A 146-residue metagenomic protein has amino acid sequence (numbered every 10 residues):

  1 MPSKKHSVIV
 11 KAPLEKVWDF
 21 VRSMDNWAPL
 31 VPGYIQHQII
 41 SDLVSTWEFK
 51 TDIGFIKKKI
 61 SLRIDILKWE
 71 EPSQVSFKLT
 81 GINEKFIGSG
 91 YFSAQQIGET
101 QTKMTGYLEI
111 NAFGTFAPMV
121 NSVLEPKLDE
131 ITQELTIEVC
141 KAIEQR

Functional and structural regions predicted by a protein language model:
M1-T46: Hydrophobic ligand-binding cavity/cleft-lining segments
P2-S7, V44, S61, Q74 (+2 more regions): Intrinsic-disorder/low-complexity, polar/charged segments enriched in Ser/Thr/Lys/Arg/Asp/Glu/Gln
S7-K11, Q38, D65, S93 (+1 more regions): Generic structural detector for well-ordered beta-strands
P13, D42, E71, I97-Q101: Short strand-connecting beta-turns/loops that link adjacent beta-strands
D25, L124, L128, T132-E144: Short amphipathic alpha-helical signal-transduction/dimerization elements
Y34-I35, S61-K68, G88-Q96: Hydrophobic/aromatic beta-strand elements that line small-molecule binding cavities or substrate pockets in beta-rich
I39-T80, E134-A142: Glycine-rich portal/gate segments that line the openings of hydrophobic small-molecule binding cavities
L79-Q133: Beta-strand/loop substructures that line and gate deep hydrophobic ligand-binding cavities in soluble
